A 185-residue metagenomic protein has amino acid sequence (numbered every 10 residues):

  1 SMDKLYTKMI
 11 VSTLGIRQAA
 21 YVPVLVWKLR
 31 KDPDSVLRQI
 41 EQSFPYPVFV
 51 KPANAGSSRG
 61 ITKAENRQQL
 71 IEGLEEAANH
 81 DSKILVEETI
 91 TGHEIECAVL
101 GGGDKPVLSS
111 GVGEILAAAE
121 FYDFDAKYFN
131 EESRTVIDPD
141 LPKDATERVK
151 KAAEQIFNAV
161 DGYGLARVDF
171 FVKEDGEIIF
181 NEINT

Functional and structural regions predicted by a protein language model:
S1-M2, D144: Residues at secondary-structure transition points
M2-E87, T91-G92, G103, K150: Active-site nucleotide/adenylate-binding loops and adjacent lid/helix of ATP-dependent enzymes
S43-P47, E94-E96, R167, F180: Broad gene-expression machinery/nucleic-acid interaction feature
S58, A118, N184-T185: Glycine-rich phosphate/pyrophosphate-binding beta-alpha loops
T62-D144, K151, V172-I179: Phosphate-binding site of ATP-dependent enzymes
E88, F157-T185: Conserved metal-phosphate-binding beta-hairpin within the catalytic cores of diverse ATP-dependent phosphoryl-transfer
S133-T135, A145-A166: Internal helical hairpin/lid segments
